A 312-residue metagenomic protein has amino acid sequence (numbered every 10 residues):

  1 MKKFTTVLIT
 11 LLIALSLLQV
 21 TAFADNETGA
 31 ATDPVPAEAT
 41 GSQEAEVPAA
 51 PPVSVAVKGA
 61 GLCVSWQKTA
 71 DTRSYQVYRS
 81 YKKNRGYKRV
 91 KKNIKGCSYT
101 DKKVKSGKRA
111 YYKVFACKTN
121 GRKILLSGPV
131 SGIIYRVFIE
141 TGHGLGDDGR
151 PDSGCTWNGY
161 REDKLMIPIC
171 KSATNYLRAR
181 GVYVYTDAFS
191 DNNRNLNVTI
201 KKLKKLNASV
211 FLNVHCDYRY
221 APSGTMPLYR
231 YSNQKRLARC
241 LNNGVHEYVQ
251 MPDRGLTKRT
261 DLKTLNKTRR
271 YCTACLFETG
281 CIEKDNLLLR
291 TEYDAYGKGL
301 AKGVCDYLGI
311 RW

Functional and structural regions predicted by a protein language model:
K2-F23: Sec-dependent N-terminal signal peptides of Gram-positive bacterial secreted proteins and lipoproteins
L18-D33, W312: Sec-dependent signal peptide cleavage junction
E27, G41-D71, S106, T119-Y135: Pro/Thr/Ser/Gly-rich low-complexity, intrinsically disordered linker/stalk tracts
Q76-G107: Recognizes extended acidic, P/S/T-rich segments that occur within or adjacent to Ig-like beta-sandwich modules
D101-G121: Beta-strand-rich modules
I133-T199, L206: Active-site histidine-acidic residue metal-binding/catalytic motifs, centered on HxH/HExxH-like signatures
D147-R161, D217-G244, Y248: A short, glycine/acidic-enriched catalytic loop
L206, F211-D217, T257-W312: Active-site-adjacent mobile loop/cap segments within catalytic or ligand-binding domains
